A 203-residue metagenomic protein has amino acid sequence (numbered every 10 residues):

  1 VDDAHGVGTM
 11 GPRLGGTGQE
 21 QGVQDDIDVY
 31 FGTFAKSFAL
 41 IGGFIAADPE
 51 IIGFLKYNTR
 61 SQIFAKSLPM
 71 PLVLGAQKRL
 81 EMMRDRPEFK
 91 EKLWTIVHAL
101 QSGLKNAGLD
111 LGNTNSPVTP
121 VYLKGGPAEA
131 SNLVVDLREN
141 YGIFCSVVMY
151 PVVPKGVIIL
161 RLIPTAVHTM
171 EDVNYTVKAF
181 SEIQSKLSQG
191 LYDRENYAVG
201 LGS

Functional and structural regions predicted by a protein language model:
V1-R13: Catalytic PLP-binding core of fold-type I/II PLP enzymes
A4-G6, P49, P69, Y150-V152: Short, ordered loop/turn segments at secondary-structure junctions
Q19-F54: Active-site PLP attachment segment
F31, A65-K66, D110-N115: Short beta-strand
I41-G42, T59-L68: A short glycine-threonine-serine/GTX helix/turn-capping micro-motif
R86-Q101, K105-Y141, Y150-V157, P164-A166 (+2 more regions): Conserved PLP-binding catalytic core of the aspartate aminotransferase-like
E139-F144, F180-S188: A common structural junction motif
